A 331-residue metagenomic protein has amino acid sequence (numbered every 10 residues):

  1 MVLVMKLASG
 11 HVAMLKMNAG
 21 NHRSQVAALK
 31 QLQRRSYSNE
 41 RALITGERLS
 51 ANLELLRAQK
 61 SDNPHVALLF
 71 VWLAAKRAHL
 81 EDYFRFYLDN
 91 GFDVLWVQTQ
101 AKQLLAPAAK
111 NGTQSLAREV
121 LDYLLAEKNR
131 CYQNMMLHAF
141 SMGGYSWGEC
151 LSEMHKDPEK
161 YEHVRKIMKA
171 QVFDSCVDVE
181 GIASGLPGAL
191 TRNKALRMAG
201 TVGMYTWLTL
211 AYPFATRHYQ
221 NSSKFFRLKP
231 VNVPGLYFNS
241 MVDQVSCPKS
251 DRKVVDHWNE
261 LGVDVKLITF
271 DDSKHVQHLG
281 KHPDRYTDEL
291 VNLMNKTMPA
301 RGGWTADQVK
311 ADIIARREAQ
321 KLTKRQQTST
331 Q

Functional and structural regions predicted by a protein language model:
M1-L49, T323-Q331: N-terminal mitochondrial targeting presequence
E40-Q103: Short, surface-exposed "cap/lid" segments of acyl-processing enzymes
A101-K128: Catalytic nucleophile-loop/oxyanion-hole region of alpha/beta-hydrolase and closely related hydrolase-like folds
H138-F140, S240: Conserved alpha/beta-hydrolase "nucleophile elbow" surrounding the catalytic nucleophile
W147-D157: Short glycine-enriched nucleophile-adjacent loop and the immediately C-terminal alpha-helix near the catalytic center
H163-A215: Hydrolase active-site cap/lid region
T201-E289, K296: Serine-hydrolase catalytic core
K281-Q331: Catalytic active-site module of serine/aspartate enzymes centered on a nucleophile-bearing elbow/loop
